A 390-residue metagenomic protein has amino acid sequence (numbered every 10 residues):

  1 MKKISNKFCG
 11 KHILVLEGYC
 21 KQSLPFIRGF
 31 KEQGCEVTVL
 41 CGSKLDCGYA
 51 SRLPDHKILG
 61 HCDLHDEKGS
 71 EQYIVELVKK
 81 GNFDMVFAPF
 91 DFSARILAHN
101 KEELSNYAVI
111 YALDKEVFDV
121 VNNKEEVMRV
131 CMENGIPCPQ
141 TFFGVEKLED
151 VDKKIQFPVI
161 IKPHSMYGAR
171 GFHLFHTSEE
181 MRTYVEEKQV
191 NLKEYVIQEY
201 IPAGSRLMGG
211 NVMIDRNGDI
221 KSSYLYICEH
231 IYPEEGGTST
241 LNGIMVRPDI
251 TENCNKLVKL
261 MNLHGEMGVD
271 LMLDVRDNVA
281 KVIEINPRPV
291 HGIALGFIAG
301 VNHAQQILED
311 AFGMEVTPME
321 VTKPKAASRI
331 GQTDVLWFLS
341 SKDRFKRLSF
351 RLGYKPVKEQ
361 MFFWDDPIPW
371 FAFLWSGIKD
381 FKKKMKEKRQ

Functional and structural regions predicted by a protein language model:
M1-A112: ATP-binding N-terminal substructure of ATP-dependent carboxylate-amine bond-forming enzymes
C41-D46, D91-S93, R216-I220, Y226-C228 (+1 more regions): Short glycine-enriched loops at secondary-structure junctions
F118-G204, R216-D219, P248, K384-K388: Active-site nucleotide/adenylate-binding loops and adjacent lid/helix of ATP-dependent enzymes
D150-V151, E309-Q390: Peripheral (often C-terminal) accessory segments that flank ATP-dependent C-N-forming ligase machineries
V159, K221, V279-E284: Protein kinase-like catalytic core scaffold
E179, E187-K188, E199-N262, N286-A311: ATP-dependent carboxylate/phosphate-activation module, predominantly the ATP-grasp catalytic core and closely related
H264-R276: A short glycine-rich, hydrophobically flanked beta-strand micro-motif that places a catalytic Asp/Glu for divalent metal
